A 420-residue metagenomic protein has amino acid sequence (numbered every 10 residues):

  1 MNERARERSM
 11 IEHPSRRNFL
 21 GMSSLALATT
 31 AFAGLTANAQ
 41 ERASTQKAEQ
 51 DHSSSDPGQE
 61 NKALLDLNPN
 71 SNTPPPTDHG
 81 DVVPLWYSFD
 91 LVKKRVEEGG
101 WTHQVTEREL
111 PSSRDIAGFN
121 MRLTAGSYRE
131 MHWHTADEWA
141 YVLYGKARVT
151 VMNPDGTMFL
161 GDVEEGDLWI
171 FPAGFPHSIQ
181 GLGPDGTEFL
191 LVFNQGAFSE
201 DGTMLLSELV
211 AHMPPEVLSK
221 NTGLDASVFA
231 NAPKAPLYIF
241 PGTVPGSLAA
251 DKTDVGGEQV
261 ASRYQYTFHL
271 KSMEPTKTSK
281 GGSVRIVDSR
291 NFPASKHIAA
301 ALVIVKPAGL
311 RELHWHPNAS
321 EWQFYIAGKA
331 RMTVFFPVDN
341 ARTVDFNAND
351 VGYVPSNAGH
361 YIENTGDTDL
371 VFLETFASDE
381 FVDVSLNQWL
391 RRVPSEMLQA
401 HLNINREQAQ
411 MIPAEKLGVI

Functional and structural regions predicted by a protein language model:
M1-N18, L25-A33, N38-E41: N-terminal secretory signal peptides
E41-A117, V217-K306, E312, Q388 (+1 more regions): A short, N-terminal "cap"/entry segment at the start of jelly-roll beta-barrel domains of the cupin/DSBH fold
F119-H134, A301-H316: Conserved short histidine dyad/triad with adjacent acidic residue
Y128-E130, R148, L168-W169, A173-S178 (+4 more regions): Histidine-centered metal-chelating micro-motifs
R129-H134, L160-G161, Q180-G181, E312-P317 (+3 more regions): Short histidine-centered beta-strand/loop micro-motifs that create catalytic or ligand/metal-coordination sites
T135-P154, H316-P337: Glycine- and acidic-residue-biased ligand/ion/polar-headgroup-sensing regions
P154-I170, P337-P355: Short acidic-glycine-tyrosine-enriched beta hairpin
A173-E200, S356-V382: Ligand-binding loop in jelly-roll beta-barrel domains
